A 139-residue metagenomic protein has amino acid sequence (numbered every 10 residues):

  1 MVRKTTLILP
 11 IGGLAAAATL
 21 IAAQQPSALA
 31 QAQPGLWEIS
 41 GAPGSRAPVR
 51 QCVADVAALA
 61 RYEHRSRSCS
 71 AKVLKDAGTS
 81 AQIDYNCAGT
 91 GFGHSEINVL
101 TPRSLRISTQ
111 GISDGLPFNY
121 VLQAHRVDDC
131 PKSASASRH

Functional and structural regions predicted by a protein language model:
M1-G13: Bacterial N-terminal signal peptides that target proteins for export
G12-A23: Hydrophobic h-region of N-terminal signal peptides that target proteins for export in Gram-negative bacteria
A23-P34, K75, P131-S137: N-terminal helix-cap/turn-to-beta initiation motif at the start of protein domains
A32-A47: Tryptophan-anchored aromatic micro-motifs
W37-G41, A81-A88, I97, I107-S113: Short beta-strand segments that buttress and anchor functional surface loops
S45-P102: Central antiparallel beta-sheet cores of small beta-barrel/beta-sandwich binding domains
A71, G93-V99, I107-G111, Y120-R126: Hydrophobic/aromatic beta-strand elements that line small-molecule binding cavities or substrate pockets in beta-rich
D114-H139: Edge beta-strand at a domain terminus
